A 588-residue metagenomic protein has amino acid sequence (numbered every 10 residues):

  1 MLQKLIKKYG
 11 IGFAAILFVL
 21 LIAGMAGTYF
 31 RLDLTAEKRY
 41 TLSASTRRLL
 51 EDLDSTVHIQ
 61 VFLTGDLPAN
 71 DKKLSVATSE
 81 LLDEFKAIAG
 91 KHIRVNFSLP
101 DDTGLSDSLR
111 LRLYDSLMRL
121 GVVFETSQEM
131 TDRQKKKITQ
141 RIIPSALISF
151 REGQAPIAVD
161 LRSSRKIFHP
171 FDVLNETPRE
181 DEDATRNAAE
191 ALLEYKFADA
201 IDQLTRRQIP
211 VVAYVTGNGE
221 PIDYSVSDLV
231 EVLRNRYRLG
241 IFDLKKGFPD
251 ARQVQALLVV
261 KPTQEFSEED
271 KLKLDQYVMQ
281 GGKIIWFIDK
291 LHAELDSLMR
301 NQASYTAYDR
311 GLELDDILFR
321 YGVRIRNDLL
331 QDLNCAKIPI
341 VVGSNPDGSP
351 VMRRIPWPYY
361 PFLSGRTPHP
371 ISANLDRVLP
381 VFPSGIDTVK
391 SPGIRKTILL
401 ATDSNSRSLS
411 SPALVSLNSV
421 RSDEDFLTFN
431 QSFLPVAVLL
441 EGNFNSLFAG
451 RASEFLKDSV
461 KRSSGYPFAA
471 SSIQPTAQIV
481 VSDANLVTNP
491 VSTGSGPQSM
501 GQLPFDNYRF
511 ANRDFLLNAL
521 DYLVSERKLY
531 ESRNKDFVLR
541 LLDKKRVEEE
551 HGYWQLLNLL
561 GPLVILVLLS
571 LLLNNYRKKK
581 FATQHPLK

Functional and structural regions predicted by a protein language model:
M1-A36, L541-K588: C-terminal signal-anchor/stop-transfer transmembrane helix together with its immediate cytosolic, Lys/Arg-enriched
I6-Q264, K271, D289-K290: Juxtamembrane extramembrane loops of integral membrane proteins
G10, T35, L67, D71 (+9 more regions): Generic alpha-helical structural element
S55, K91, P210, N327 (+5 more regions): Intrinsically disordered or highly flexible coil/loop and linker segments, enriched in small and charged/polar residues
L147-S149, A213, L400, E441 (+2 more regions): Residues in well-ordered beta-strands of folded domains
I167-F171, S410, V491-S492, L541-D543: A short, polar/proline- and glycine-enriched secondary-structure boundary/capping micro-motif
D181, L192-F197, T205-R206, I222-K528: Acidic, S/T/G-rich, low-cysteine, solvent-exposed domains in lumenal/extracellular/periplasmic regions of secretory
L517, D521-E550: Juxtamembrane amphipathic/hinge helix adjacent to a transmembrane helix
